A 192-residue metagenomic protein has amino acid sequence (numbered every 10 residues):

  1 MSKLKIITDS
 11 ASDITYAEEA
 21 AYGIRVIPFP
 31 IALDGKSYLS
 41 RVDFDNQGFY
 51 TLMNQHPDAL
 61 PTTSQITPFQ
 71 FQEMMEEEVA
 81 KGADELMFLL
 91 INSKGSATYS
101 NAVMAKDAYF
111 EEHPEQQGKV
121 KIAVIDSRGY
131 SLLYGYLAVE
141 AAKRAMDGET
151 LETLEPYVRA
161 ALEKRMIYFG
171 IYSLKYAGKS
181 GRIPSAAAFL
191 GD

Functional and structural regions predicted by a protein language model:
K5-Q72: N-terminal glycine-rich anion-binding loop in soluble enzyme alpha/beta folds
I7-T8, F88-N92, I125-D126: Short beta-strand segments
S12-E19, I24-R25, P30, K36 (+5 more regions): Mixed-charge interfacial surface used for oligomerization/domain docking and macromolecular partner engagement
M53-N54, V79, A145, G178: Hydrophobic residues in alpha-helical segments
P57-A59, Q65-D107, E155-V158, L162: Glycine-rich phosphate- or other oxyanion-binding loops that anchor nucleotides, phosphorylated ligands
